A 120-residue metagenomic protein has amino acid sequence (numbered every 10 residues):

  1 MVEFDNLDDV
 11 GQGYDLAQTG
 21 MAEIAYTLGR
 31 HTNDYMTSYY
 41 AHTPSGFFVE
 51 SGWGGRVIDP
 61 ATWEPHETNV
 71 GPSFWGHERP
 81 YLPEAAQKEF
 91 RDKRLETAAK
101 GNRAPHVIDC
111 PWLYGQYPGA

Functional and structural regions predicted by a protein language model:
V2-I108: Vicinal oxygen chelate
P105, D109-P118: Long, compositionally biased intrinsically disordered regions
